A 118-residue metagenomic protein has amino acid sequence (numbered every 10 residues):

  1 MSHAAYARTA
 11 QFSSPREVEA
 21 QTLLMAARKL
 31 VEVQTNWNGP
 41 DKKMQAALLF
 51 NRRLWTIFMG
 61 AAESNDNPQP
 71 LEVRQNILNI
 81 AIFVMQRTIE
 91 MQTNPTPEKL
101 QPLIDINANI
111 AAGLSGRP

Functional and structural regions predicted by a protein language model:
M1-I57, E63-S64, P68, R74-P118: N-terminal intrinsically disordered, cationic/polar leader segments that include organellar targeting peptides
